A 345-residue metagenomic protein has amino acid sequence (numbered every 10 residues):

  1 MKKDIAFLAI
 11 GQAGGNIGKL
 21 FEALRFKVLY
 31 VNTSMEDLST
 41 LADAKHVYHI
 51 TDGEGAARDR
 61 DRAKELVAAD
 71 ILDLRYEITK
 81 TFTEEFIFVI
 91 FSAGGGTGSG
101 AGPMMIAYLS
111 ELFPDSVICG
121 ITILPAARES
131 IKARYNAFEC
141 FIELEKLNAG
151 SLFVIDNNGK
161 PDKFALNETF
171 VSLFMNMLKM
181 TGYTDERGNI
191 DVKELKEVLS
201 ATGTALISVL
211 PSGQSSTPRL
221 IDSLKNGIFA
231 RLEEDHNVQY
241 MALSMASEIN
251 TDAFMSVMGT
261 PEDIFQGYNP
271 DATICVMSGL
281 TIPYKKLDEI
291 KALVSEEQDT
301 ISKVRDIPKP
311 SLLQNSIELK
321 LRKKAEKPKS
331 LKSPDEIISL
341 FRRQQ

Functional and structural regions predicted by a protein language model:
M1-Q345: Tubulin/FtsZ superfamily GTPase core signature
